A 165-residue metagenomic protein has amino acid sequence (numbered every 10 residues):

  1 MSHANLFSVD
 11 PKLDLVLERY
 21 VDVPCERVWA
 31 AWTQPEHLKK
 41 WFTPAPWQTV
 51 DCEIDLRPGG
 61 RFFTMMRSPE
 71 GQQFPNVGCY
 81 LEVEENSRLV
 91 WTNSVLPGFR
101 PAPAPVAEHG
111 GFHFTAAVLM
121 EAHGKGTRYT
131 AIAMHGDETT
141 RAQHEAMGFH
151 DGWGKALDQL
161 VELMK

Functional and structural regions predicted by a protein language model:
M1-Q48: Hydrophobic ligand-binding cavity/cleft-lining segments
V16, E36-P75, C79: Short beta-edge strand/loop motif at the mouth of beta-sheet-based domains
E18-R19, D51-I54, N76-E82, H113-A122: Hydrophobic/aromatic beta-strand elements that line small-molecule binding cavities or substrate pockets in beta-rich
P24, G71, V83-E85, L96-G98 (+2 more regions): Short coil/turn motifs at secondary-structure junctions
C25-E26, D55-R57, L81-L89, L119-R128: A short, structured loop/turn motif at beta-sheet edges
V28, L38, F62, Y80 (+4 more regions): Hydrophobic pocket/interface hotspot
F62-S68, T92-S94, A104-P105: Short beta-strand segments that buttress and anchor functional surface loops
V90, P101-D151: Beta-strand/loop substructures that line and gate deep hydrophobic ligand-binding cavities in soluble
